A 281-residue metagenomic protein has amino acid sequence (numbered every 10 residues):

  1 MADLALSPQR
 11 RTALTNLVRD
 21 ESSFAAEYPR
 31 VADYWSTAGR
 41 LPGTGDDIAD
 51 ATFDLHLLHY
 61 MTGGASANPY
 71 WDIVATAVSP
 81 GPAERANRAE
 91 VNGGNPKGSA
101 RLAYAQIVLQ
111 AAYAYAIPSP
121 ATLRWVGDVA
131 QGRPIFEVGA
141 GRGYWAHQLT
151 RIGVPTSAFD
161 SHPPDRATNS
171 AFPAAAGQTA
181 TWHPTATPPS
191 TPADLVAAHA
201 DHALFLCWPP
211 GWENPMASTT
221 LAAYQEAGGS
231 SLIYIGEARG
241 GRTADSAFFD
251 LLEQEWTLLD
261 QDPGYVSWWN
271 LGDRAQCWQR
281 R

Functional and structural regions predicted by a protein language model:
M1-P118: N-terminal accessory regions of S-adenosyl-L-methionine
Y113-Q131: A short, well-structured juxtamembrane/interface segment
G132-G141: Conserved class I S-adenosyl-L-methionine
I135, V154-S157: Hydrophobic anchor at the start of a short beta-strand that flanks the dinucleotide cofactor-binding loop
R142-V154: Conserved SAM-binding loop of SAM-dependent methyltransferases across substrates and taxa, primarily the Class I
F159-A203: S-adenosyl-L-methionine
H202-P215: A short SAM/SAH-binding and catalytic strip from SAM-dependent methyltransferases
W212-R280: C-terminal substrate-binding/active-site "lid" region of AdoMet-derived donor-dependent transferases
